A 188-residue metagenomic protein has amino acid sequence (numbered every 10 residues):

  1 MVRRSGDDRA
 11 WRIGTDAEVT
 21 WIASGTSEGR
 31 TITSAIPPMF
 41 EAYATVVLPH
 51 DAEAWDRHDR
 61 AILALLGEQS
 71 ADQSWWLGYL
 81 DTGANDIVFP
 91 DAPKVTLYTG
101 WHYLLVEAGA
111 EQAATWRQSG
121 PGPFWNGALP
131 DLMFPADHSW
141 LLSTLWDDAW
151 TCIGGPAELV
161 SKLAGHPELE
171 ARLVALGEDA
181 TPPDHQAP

Functional and structural regions predicted by a protein language model:
M1-P121: Extended, low-hydrophobicity segments enriched in charged/polar residues
S34-A44, P49-H50, S70-A71, A128-L142 (+1 more regions): N-terminal low-complexity, intrinsically disordered segments
W55-L63, G78-A84, V106, P130-L142 (+3 more regions): Generic detector of bulky aromatic hydrophobic side chains
Y98-L159: Amphipathic protein-protein interaction modules
T144-P188: Alpha-helical oligomerization segments
